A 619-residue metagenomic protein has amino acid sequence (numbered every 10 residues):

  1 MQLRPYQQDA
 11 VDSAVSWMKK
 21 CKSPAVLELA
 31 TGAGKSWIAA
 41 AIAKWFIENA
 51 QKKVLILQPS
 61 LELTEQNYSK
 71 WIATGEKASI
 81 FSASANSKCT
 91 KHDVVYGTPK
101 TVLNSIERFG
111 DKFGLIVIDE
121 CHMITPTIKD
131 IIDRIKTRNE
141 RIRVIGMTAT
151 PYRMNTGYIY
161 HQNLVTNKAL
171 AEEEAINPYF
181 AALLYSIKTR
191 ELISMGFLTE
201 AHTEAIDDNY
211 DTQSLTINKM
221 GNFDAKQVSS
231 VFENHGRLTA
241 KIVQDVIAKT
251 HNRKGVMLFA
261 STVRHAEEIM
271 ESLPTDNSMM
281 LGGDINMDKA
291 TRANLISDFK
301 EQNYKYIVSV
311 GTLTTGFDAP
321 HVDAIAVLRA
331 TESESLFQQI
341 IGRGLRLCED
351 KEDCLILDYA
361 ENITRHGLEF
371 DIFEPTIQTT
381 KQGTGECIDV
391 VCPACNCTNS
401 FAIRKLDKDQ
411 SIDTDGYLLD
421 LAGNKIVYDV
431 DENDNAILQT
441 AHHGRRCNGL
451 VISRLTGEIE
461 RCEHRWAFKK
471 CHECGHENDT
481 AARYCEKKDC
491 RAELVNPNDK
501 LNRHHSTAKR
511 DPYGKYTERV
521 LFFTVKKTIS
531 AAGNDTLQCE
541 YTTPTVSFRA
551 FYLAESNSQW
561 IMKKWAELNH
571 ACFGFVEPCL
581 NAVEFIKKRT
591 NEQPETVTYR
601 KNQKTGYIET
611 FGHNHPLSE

Functional and structural regions predicted by a protein language model:
M1-E28: Conserved pre-motif I regulatory segment
K20-I42, F259: Walker A/P-loop
W37-I38, I47-A73, V263: Conserved Walker A/P-loop ATP-binding site and its immediately adjacent core in helicase/helicase-like ATPase domains
I80-K91, E267-E268, D276-G311: Conserved helicase ATPase core of P-loop NTP-dependent helicases/translocases
Y96, D111-V117, K305-T331, L336-R343 (+1 more regions): A short beta-strand element within the Helicase C-terminal
M123-T203: Post-DEXD/H (motif II) to motif III coupling segment of the RecA-like Helicase ATP-binding lobe
N177-A260: Conserved interdomain linker/interface between the two RecA-like ATPase lobes of SF2 helicase motors
S335-Q339, L345-F551: C-terminal helicase lobe
